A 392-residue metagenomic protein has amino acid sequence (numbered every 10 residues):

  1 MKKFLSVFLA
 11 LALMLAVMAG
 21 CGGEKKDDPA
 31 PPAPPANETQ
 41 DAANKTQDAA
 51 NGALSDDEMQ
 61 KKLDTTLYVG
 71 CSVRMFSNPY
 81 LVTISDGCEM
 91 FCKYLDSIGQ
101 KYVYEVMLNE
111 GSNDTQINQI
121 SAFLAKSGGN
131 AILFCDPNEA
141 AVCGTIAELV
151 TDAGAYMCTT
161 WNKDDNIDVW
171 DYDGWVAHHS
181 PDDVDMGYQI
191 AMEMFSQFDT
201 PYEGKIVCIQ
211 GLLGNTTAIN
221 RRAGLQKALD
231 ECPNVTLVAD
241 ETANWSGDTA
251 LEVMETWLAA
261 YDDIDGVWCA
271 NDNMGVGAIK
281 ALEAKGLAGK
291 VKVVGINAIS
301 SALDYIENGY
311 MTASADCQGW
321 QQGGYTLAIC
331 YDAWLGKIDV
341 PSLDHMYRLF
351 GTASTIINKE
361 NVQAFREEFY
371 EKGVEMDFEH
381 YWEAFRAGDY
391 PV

Functional and structural regions predicted by a protein language model:
M1-Y68, G128, E148-A153, R386-V392: Short, low-complexity disordered leader/linker segments with a strong preference for bacterial N-terminal type II
D48-T66, C208-L213, A228-L229, Y325-V392: Hinge/cleft segment of the Venus flytrap/periplasmic-binding protein
G52-D64, Y68-G87, F91-L95, V103-I117 (+3 more regions): Extracytoplasmic "Venus flytrap"
A53-E58, K62-L63, V69, Q116 (+4 more regions): Hydrophobic alpha-helical segments within soluble ligand-binding/sensing domains
Y80-D96, M186-I190, T216-V235, T249 (+3 more regions): Short, solvent-exposed amphipathic alpha-helices that sit in or adjacent to ligand/effector-binding or catalytic
C88, I120-S121, A125, G129-A155 (+4 more regions): Hydrophobic alpha-helical
Y94-E110, C208, L229-G247: Short beta-strand elements in bilobed, periplasmic/extracellular small-molecule ligand-binding domains
I146-D185, I299-E307, M311-T312: Flexible loop/hinge segments that line or gate small-molecule binding clefts
